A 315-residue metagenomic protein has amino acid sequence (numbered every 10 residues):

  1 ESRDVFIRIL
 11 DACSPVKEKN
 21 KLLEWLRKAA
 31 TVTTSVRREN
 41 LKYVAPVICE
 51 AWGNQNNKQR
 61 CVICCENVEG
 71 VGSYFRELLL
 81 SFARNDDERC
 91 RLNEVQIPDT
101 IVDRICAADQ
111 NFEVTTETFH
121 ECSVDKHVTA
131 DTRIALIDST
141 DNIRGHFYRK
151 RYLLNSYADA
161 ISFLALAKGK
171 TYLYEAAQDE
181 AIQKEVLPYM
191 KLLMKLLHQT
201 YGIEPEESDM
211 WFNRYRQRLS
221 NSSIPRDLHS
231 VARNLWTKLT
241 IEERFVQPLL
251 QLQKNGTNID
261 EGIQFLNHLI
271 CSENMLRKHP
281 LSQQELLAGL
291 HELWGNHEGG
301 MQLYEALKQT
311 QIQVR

Functional and structural regions predicted by a protein language model:
E1-R315: Substrate/ligand-engaging "lid" and interaction regions
